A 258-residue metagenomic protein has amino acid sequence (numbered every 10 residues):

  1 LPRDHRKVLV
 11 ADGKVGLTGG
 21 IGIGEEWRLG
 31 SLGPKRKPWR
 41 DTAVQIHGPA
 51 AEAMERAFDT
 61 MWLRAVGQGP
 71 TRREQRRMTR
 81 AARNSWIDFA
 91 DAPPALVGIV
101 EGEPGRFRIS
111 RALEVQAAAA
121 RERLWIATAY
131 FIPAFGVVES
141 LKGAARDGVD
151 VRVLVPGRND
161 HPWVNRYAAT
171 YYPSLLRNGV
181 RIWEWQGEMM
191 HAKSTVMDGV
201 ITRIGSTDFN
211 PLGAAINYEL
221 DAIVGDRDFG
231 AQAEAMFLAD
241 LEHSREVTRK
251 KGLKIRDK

Functional and structural regions predicted by a protein language model:
L1-K258: Charged, low-complexity intrinsically disordered terminal segments
